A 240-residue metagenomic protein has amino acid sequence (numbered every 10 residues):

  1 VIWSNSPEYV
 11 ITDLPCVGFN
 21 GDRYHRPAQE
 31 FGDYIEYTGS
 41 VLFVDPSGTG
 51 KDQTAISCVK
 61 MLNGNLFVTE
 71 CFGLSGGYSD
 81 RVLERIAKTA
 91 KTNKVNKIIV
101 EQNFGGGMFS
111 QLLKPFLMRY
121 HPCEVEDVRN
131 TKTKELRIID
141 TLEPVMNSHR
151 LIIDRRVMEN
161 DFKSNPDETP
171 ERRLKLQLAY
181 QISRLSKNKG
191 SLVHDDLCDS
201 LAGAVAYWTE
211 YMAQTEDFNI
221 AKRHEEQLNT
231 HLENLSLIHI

Functional and structural regions predicted by a protein language model:
V1-E126, D161-I238: RNase H-like, metal-dependent nuclease domains and their acidic two-metal-ion catalytic environment used
E124-E168: Short alpha-helix plus adjacent loop in nuclease-associated cores
